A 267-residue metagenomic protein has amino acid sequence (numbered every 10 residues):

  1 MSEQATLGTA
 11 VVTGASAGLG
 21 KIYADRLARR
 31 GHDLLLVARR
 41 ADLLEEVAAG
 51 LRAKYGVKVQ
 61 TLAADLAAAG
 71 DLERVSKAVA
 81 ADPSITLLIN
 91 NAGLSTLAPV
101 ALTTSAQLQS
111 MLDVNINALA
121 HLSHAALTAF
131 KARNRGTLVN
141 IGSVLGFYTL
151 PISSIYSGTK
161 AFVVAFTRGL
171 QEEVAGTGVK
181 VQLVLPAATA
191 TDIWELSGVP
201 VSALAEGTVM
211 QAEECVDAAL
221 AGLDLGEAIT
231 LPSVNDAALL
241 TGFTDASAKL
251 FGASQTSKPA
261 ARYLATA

Functional and structural regions predicted by a protein language model:
S16-A17: Conserved glycine-rich cofactor-binding loop
R30-E46: Conserved glycine-rich Rossmann-like NAD(P)H-binding loop of the short-chain dehydrogenase/reductase
N91-T96: Conserved NAD(P)H cofactor-binding loop of Rossmann-fold oxidoreductase domains
P99-V100, Q107-L112: Substrate-binding pocket helix/loop in short-chain dehydrogenase/reductase
S123, T159: Active-site helix of classical SDR
S143: Residue(s) in the substrate-gating loop at a strand-loop-helix junction that position the organic substrate next
L183, V199-L239: C-terminal helical subdomain
